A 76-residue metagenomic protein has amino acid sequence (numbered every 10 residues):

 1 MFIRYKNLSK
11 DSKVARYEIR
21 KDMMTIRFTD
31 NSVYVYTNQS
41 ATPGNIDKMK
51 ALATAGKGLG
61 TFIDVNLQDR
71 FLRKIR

Functional and structural regions predicted by a protein language model:
F2-V33, N38-T42, D47-R76: A charge-rich, low-complexity, intrinsically flexible signal that marks solvent-exposed coils, linkers, repeats
